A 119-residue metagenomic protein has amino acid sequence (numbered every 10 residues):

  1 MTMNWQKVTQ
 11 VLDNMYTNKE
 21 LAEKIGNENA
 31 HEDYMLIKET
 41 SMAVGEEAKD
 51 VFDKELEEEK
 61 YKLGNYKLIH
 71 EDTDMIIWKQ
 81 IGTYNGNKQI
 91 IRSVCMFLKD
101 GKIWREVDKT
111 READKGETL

Functional and structural regions predicted by a protein language model:
T2-D33: Short acidic-aromatic low-complexity motifs
L21-D72: A solvent-exposed, acidic/Ser-Thr-rich amphipathic alpha-helical stretch
N27-A30, E71-M75, M96-W104: Short, solvent-exposed coil/turn segments at beta-strand boundaries
L36-I37, I77-W78, R105-E106: Short hydrophobic/aromatic-rich beta-strand segments that constitute the beta-sheet cores of beta-sandwich/beta-barrel
M42, N87-I91: Short, mixed charged/polar active-site loops that provide acid/base catalysis or chelate metal/phosphate cofactors
E59-K60, G86-K88: Short loop/turn motifs at secondary-structure junctions and domain boundaries
I77-N85: Short beta-strand segments that buttress and anchor functional surface loops
I91-L119: Short beta-strand edge/turn micro-motifs at domain boundaries
